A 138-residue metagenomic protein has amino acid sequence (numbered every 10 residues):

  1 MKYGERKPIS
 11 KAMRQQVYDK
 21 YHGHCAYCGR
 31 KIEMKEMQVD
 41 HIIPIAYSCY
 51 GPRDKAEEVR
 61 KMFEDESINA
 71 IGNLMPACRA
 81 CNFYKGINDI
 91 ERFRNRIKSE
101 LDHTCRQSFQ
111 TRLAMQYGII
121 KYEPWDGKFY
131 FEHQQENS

Functional and structural regions predicted by a protein language model:
M1-A12, R30-I32, E57-E58, M62-M75 (+2 more regions): Extended charged
Q15: Active-site phosphate/pyrophosphate- and oxyanion-stabilizing loops and adjacent acidic/basic residues in soluble
Y18-G23, A70-L74: Short metal-coordination and nucleic-acid-contact micro-motifs, chiefly zinc-binding Cys/His arrays
G23-H24, Q38, A77: The −1 position to Zn-ligating cysteines in a subset of zinc-ribbon hairpins
E33-M34, I45, C49-Y50, Y84: Short, charged/polar surface micro-motifs in flexible loops or helix N-caps
Q38-P44: Histidine-centered catalytic micro-motifs used for acid/base chemistry in nuclease and nucleotide-processing active
S48-V59: Charged, often glycine-rich, active-site loop that binds/positions anionic groups
